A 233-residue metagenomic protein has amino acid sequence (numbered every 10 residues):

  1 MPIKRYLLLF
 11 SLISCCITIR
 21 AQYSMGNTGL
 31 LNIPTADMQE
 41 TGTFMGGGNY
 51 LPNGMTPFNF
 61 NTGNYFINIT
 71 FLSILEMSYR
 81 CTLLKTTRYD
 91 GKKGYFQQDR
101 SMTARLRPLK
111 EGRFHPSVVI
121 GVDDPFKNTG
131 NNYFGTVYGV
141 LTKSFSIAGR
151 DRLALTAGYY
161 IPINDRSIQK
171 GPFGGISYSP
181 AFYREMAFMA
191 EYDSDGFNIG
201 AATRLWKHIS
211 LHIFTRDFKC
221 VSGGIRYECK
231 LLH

Functional and structural regions predicted by a protein language model:
M1-N27, H233: Cleavable N-terminal export/targeting peptides
A21-V137, T142-G149, Y159-I161, P180-M186 (+4 more regions): Transmembrane beta-barrel domains of Gram-negative outer membranes and organellar outer membranes
L153-A187, E191: A mid-sequence, solvent-exposed acidic-amphipathic segment
D193, L205: Acidic surface patches and DE-rich sequence motifs
W206-K207, E228-K230: Short, solvent-exposed amphipathic alpha-helical segments in soluble enzyme and RNA/protein-processing domains
